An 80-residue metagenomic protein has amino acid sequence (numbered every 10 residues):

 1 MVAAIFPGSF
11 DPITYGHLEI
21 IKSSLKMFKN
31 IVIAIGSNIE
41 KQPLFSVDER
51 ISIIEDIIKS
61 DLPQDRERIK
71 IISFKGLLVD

Functional and structural regions predicted by a protein language model:
M1-D80: Nucleotidyltransferase catalytic core that binds NTPs
